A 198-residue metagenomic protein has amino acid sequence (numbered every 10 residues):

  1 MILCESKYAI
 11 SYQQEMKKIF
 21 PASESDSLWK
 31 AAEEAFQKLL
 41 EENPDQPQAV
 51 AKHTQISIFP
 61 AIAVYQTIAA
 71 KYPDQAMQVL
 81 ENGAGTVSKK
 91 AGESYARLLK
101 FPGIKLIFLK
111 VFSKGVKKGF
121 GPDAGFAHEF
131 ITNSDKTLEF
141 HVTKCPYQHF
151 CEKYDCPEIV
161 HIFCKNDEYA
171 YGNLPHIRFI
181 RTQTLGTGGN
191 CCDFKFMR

Functional and structural regions predicted by a protein language model:
M1-I68: N-terminal, charged low-complexity regulatory/assembly segments
L3, A51, D74, Y154 (+1 more regions): Charge-dense, low-complexity intrinsically disordered segments
M16, I68, F120, D167-A170 (+1 more regions): Hydrophobic, Leu/Ile/Phe/Ala-enriched alpha-helical segments that form helix-helix packing faces
L28, F126-F130, F179: Generic structural motif
I56, P60-I62, Q66-Y154: Amphipathic interaction/junction segments at domain boundaries or subunit interfaces
K136-R198: C-terminal non-catalytic interaction appendages of large macromolecular assemblies
